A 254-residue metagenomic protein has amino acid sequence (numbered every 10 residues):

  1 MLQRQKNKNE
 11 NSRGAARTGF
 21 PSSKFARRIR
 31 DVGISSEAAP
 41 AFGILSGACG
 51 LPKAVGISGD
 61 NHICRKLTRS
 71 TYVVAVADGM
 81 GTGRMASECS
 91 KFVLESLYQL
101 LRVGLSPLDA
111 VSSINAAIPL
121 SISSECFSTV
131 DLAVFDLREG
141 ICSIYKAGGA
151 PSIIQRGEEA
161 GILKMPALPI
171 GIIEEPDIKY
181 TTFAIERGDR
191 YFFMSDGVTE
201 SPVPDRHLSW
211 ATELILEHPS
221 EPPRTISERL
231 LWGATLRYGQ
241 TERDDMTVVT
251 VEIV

Functional and structural regions predicted by a protein language model:
M1-V32, S87-G157, A234-D244, V248-V251: Catalytic core of PPM/PP2C metal-dependent serine/threonine phosphatase domains
S22-G79, M85, K91-E95, P151 (+1 more regions): N-terminal entry segment of metal-dependent catalytic domains or homologous docking segments
S35-E37, V251-V254: Short beta-strand-to-coil "C-cap" segments at the C-terminal boundary of structured domains/repeats, marking
F42-A48, S113-A116, W232: Short Pro/Gly-enriched beta-strand edge/turn motifs at strand-loop
G56-R69, S128-V130, I162-P204, L236-R243: Acidic loop->beta-strand submotif enriched in PP2C/PPM serine/threonine phosphatases
Y72-A75, I144-Y145, Y191-M194: Short hydrophobic-aromatic micro-motifs
D78, G149, M194-G197, D245: DG-centered beta-turn motif at the end of beta-strands
G81-G104, E174, I185, D189-T241: Active-site-proximal, acidic helix/loop segment immediately C-terminal to a metal-coordinating Asp/Glu
